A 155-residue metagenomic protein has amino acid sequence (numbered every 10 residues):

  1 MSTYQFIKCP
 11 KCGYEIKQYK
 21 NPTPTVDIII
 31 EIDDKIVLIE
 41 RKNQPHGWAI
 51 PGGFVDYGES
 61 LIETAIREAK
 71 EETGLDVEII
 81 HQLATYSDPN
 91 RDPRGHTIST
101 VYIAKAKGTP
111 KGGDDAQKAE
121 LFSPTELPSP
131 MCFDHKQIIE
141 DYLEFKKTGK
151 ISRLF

Functional and structural regions predicted by a protein language model:
M1-D27: Acidic, metal-coordinating catalytic segment for phosphate/diphosphate chemistry, firing primarily on the Nudix
I7, I28, Y102-A106: Short beta-strand element of the conserved SAM-dependent methyltransferase core
P22, H46, R94-I98: Residue-level preference for beta-strand/loop junctions
V26, E31-E72: Conserved Nudix-box catalytic region and its N-terminal flanking loop in Nudix hydrolases and closely related
I28, I79-Q82: Generic preference for hydrophobic
K35, V77-I80: Short acidic capping loops at alpha-helix termini that bridge into adjacent secondary structure
V55-E78, Y86-Y142, R153-F155: Unchanged
